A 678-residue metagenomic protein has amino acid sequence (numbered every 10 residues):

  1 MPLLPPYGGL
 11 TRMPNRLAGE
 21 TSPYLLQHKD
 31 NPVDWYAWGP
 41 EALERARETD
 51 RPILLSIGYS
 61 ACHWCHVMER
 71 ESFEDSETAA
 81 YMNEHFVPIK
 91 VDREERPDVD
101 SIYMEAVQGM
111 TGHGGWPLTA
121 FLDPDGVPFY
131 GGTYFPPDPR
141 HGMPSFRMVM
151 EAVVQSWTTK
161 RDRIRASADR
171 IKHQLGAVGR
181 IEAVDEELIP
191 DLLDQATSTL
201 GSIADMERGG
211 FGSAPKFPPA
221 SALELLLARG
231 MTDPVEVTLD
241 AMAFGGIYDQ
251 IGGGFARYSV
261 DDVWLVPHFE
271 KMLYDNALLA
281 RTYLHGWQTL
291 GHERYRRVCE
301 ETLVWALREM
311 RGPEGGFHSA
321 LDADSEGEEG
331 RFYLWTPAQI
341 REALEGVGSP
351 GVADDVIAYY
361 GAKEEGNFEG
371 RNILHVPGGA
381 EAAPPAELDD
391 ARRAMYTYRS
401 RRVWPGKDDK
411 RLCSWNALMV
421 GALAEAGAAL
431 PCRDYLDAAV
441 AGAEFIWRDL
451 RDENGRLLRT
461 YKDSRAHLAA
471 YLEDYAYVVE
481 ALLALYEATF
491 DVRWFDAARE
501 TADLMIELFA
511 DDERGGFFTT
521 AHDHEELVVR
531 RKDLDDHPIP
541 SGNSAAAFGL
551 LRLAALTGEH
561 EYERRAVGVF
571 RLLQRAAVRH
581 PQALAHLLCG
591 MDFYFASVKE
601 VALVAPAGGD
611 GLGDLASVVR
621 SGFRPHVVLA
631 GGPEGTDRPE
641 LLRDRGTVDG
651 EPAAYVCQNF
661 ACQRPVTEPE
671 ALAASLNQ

Functional and structural regions predicted by a protein language model:
L4-A429, Y461, F570-Q678: Replace the tail clause
G58-C65, I251, F255, L279 (+10 more regions): Extended, hydrophobic alpha-helical segments in both membrane/secreted and soluble proteins
A241-Y248, A441-D449: Glycine-rich, acidic and aromatic/proline-enriched surface loops and short helix-turn segments that act as binding
G286-R294, A426-R433, L485-T489, L553-E563: Inter-helical turn/loop segments and adjacent helix faces that build the functional surface of alpha-helical bundle
R308-R311, R448-A476, A481-D637: Long, polar/charge-rich, low-hydrophobicity segments
